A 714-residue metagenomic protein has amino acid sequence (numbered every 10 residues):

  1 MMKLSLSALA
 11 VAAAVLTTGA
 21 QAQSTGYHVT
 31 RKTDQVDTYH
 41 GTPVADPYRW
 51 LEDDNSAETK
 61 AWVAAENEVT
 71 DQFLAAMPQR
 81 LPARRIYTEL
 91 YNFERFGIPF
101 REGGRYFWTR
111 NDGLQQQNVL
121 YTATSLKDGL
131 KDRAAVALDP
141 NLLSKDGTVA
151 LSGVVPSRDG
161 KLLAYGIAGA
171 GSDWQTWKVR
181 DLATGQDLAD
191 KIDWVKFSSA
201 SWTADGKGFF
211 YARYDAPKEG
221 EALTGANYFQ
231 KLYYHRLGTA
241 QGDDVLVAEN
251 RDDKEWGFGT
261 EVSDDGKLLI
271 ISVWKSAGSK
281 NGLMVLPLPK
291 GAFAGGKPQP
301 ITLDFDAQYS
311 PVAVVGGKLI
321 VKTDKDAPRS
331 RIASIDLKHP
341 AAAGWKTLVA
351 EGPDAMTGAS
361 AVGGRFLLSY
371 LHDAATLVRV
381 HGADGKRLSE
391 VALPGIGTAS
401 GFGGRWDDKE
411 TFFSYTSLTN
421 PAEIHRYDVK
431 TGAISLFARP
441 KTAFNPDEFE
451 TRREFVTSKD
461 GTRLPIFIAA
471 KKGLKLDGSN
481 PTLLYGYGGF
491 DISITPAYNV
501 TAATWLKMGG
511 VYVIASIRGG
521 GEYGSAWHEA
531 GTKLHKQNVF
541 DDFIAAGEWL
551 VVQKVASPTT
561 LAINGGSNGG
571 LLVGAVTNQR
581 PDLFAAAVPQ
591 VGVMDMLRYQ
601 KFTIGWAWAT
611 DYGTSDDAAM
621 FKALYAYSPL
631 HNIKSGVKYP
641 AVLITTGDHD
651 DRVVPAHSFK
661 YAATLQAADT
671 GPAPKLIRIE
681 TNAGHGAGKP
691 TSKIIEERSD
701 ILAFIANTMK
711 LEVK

Functional and structural regions predicted by a protein language model:
M1-Q21: Gram-negative bacterial Sec-dependent N-terminal signal peptides
A57-V155, G166, W256-V314, T347 (+6 more regions): Non-catalytic accessory segments flanking enzyme active sites
Y106, L163, F209, L269 (+3 more regions): Hydrophobic beta-strand positions that form the internal "hydrophobic ladder" of WD40/Gbeta-like beta-propeller blades
N111-N118, S144-V149, I167-T176, K191-K196 (+6 more regions): A flexible loop/linker signature enriched in serine peptidases of the S9 family
T122-T124, K178-L182, A226-G238, L283-P289 (+2 more regions): Beta-propeller blade signature
L138-S157, Y165-S172, A183-D190, Y427-A433 (+6 more regions): Cap/lid segment of the alpha/beta-hydrolase catalytic domain
Q230, Y234-W274: Polar, glycine-rich mid-to-C-terminal structural blocks that act as macromolecule-binding/assembly scaffolds
M508, I514-K714: Active-site-proximal cap/loop segments of hydrolase catalytic domains
